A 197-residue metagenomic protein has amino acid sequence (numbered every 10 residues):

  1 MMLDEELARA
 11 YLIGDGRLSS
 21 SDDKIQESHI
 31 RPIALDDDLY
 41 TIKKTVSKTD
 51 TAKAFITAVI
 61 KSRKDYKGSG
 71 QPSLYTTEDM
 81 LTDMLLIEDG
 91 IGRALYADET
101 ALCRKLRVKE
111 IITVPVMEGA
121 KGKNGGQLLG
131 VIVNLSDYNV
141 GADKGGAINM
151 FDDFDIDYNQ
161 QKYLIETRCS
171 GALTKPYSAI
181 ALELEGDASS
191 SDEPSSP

Functional and structural regions predicted by a protein language model:
M1-I60, L184-P197: Alpha-helical scaffold segments that mediate packing/assembly in large oligomeric complexes
M1-L35, K67-L74, D79, N149-L173: Long, contiguous amphipathic alpha-helices that act as assembly "spine/axial" helices in icosahedral shell and virion
L35-I42, Q71-L74, G125-V131, G145-I148: Generic detector of short, locally flexible boundary/turn motifs and exposed helical patches
D37-G68, S73-T76, M80-K105: A beta-strand-loop signature enriched in Asp, Gly, Thr, and Trp that corresponds to the sialidase/neuraminidase Asp-box
E88-P197: Sequence/fold signature of self-assembling virion shell proteins
